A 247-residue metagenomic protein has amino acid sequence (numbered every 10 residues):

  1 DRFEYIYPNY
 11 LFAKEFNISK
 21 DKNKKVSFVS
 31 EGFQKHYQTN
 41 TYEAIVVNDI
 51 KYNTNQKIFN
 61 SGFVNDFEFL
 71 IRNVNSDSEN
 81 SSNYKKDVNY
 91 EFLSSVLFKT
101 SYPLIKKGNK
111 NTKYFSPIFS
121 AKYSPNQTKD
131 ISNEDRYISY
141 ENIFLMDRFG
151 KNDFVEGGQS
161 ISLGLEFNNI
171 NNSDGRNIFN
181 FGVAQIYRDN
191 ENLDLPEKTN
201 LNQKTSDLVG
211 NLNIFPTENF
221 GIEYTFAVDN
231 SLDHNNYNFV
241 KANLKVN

Functional and structural regions predicted by a protein language model:
D1-N247: Outer-membrane beta-barrel proteins and related beta-barrel translocases across Gram-negative bacteria
